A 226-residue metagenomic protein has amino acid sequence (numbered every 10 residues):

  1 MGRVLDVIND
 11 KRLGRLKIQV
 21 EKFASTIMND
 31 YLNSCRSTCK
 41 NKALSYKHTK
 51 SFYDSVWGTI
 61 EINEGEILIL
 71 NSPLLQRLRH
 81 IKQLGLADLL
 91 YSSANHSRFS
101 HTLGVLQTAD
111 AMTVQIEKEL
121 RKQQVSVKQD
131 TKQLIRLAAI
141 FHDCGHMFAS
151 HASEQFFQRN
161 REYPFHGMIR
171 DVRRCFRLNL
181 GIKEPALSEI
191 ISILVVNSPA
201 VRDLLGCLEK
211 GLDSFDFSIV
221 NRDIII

Functional and structural regions predicted by a protein language model:
G2-K82, L86-L137, G145-I226: Sequence-structural signature of the catalytic-core scaffold of metal-dependent phosphohydrolases that act on
